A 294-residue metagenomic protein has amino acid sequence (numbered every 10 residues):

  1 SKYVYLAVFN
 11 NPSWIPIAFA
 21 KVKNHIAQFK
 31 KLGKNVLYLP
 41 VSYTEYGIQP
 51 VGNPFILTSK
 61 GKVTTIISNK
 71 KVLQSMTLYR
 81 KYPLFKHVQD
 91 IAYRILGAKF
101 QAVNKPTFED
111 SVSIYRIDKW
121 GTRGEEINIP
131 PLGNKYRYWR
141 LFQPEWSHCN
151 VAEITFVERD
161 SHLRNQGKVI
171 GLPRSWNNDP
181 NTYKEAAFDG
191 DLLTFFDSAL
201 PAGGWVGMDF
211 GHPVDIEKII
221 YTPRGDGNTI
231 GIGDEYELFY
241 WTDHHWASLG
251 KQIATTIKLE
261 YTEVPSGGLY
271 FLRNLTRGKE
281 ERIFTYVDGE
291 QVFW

Functional and structural regions predicted by a protein language model:
K2-S13, Y93-A98, V151: Short, ordered, surface-exposed loop/turn motifs in non-cytosolic proteins
K2-Y3, N35-V36, V41, K60-K62 (+1 more regions): Glycine-centered loop/turn motifs
N11-N24: Short, acidic Ser/Thr/Gly-rich low-complexity loop/linker segments typical of extracellular and cell-surface proteins
P16-I17, N53-F55, Y115-D118, N128-I129 (+1 more regions): Beta-strand-rich interaction surfaces with strong enrichment in secreted/lumenal proteins
V22-K31, I257-T262: Short, surface-exposed beta-strand/beta-hairpin micro-motifs centered on an aromatic residue
I26-L39, Y43-E45: Short Pro-Gly-centered beta-turn/loop motif in secreted/extracellular proteins
T44-K71, F284-W294: Structured interaction patches on ligand/partner-binding surfaces of diverse proteins
K70-D110, G121-K251, T255-W294: Aromatic, loop-rich ligand-recognition surfaces of beta-strand-rich domains
